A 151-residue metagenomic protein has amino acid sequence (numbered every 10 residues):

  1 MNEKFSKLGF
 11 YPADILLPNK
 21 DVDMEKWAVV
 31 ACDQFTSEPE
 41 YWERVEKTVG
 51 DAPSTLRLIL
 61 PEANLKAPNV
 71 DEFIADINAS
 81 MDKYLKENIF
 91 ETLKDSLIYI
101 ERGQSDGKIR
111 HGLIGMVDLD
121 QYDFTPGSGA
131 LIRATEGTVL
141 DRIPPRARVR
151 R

Functional and structural regions predicted by a protein language model:
M1-R151: A cross-family signal for N-terminal binding/gating loops and helix N-caps that shape access to the active site
